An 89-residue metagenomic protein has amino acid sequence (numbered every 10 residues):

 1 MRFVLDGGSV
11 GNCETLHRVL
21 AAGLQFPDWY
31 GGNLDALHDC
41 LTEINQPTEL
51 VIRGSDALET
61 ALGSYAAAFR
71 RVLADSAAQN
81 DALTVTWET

Functional and structural regions predicted by a protein language model:
M1-T89: Positively charged, polar, low-complexity stretches
